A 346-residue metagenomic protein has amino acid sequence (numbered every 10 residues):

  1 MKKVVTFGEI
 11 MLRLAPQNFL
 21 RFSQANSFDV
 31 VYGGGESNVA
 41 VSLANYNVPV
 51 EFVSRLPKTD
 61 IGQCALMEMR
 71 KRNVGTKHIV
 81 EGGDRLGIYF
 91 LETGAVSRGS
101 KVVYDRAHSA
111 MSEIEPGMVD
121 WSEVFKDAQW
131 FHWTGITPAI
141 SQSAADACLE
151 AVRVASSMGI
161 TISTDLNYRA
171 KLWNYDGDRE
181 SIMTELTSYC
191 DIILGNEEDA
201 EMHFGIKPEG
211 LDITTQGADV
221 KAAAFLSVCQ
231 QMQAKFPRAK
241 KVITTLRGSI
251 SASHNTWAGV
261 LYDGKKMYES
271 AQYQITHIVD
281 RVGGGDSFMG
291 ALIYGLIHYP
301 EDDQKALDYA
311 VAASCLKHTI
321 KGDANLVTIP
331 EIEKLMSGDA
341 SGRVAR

Functional and structural regions predicted by a protein language model:
M1-R21: Positively charged, low-complexity intrinsically disordered leader regions
R21-A40: Short catalytic helix/loop segments, enriched in acidic residues and glycine and frequently bearing histidine
V39-V50, L91, G295-Y299: Alpha-helix C-terminal capping segments
P49-I136, I332-R346: Conserved N-terminal subdomain of the carbohydrate kinase-like
V50, T76, I162-T164, L194: Hydrophobic beta-strand scaffold residues
V154-T161, F236-K240: A short helix->loop->beta-strand "cap" motif at the edges of active sites that frequently abuts
L172-G264: Conserved phosphate/ATP/ADP-binding segment of small-molecule kinases
A252, Y268-D339: Conserved post-catalytic alpha-helical subdomain immediately downstream of the catalytic base and nucleotide-binding
